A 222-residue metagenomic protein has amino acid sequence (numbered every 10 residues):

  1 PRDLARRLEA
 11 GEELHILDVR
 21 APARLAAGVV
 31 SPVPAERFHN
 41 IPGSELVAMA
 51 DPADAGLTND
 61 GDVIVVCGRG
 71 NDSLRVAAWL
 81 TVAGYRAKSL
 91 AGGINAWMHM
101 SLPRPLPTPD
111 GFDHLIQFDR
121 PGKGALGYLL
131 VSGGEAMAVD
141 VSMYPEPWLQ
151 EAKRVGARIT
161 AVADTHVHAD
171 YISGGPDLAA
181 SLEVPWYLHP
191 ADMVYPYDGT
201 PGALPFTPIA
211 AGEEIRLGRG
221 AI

Functional and structural regions predicted by a protein language model:
P1-D62, M143: Positively charged, proline/Ser/Thr-rich regional signature most characteristic of the Rhodanese/CDC25-like
H15, D62-I64, E135-M137, R158-A161: Structural motif
L17, V139, T165: Active-site flanking residues adjacent to catalytic metal/cofactor-binding acidic residues
V33-R37, A83-Y85, S181-L182, G202-L204: Short, structured coil segments at secondary-structure junctions
I41-G43, M49-N95: Catalytic cysteine-centered active loop of the rhodanese-like fold, especially the PTP/DSP P-loop
S89-P107: Cysteine-dependent PTP/DSP-like catalytic domain, specifically the C-terminal lobe
P107-V155: Conserved beta-strand hairpin/beta-sheet module of binuclear metal-dependent hydrolase folds, prominently
K123-G124, Y144-A221: Active-site HxH/HxHxD metal-binding segment of metal-dependent hydrolases
